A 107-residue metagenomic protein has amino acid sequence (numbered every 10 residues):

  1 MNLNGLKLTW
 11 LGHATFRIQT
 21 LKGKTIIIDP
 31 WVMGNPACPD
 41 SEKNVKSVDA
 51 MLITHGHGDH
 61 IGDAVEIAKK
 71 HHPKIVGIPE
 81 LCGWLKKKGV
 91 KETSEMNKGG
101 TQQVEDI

Functional and structural regions predicted by a protein language model:
M1-N4, P79-I107: Metallo-beta-lactamase
L3-G5, L11-T15, Q19-K24, Q103-I107: Catalytic core of the metallo-beta-lactamase
K7-L11, W31-C38, K91-T93: Short gly/ser/thr-rich secondary-structure transition/capping motifs
L8, F16, A50-L52, G58 (+4 more regions): Catalytic phosphate/metal-binding cores of nucleic-acid and nucleotide-processing enzymes, i.e., regions that mediate
A14, H71, K98: Residues that flank catalytic or metal-binding motifs in active/ligand-binding sites
R17-H57, G62-K69: Pre-active-site segment of Zn-dependent metallo-hydrolases
K24, K70-K74, V90: A short helix->loop->beta-strand "cap" motif at the edges of active sites that frequently abuts
